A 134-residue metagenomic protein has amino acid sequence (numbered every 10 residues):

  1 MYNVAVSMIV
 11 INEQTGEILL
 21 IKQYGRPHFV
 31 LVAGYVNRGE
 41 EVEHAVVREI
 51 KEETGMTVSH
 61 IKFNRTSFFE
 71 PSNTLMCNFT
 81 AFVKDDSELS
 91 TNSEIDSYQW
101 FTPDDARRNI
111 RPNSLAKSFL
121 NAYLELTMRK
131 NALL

Functional and structural regions predicted by a protein language model:
M1-I18, Y35, T66: Conserved N-terminal beta-strand and adjoining loop/helix that marks the start of the Nudix/MutT-like hydrolase domain
I11-E13, L126-L134: Disordered, low-complexity tails and leader-like regions
L20-K22: Short, acidic/hydrophobic/Gly-rich beta-strand patch recurrent on exposed beta strands that often constitutes part
G25-F29: A conserved beta-turn-beta hairpin within the catalytic core of GNAT-like acetyltransferases that forms part
L31-A33: Thr-Gly-centered strand-to-loop micro-motif
V36-A122, L133-L134: Unchanged
